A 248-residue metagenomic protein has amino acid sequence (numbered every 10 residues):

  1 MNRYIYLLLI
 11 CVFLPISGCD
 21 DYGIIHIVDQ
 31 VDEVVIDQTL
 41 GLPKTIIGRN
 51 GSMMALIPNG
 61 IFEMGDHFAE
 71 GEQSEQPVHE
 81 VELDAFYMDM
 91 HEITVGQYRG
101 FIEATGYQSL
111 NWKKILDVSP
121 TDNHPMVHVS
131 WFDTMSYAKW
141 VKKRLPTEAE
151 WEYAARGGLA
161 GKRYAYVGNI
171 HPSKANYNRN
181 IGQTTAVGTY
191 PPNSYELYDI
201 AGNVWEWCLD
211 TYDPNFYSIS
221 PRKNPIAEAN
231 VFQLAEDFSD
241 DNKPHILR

Functional and structural regions predicted by a protein language model:
M1-Y4: Positively charged n-region of N-terminal signal peptides that target proteins for export
L7-P15: Bacterial N-terminal signal peptides
L9, I47-N50, A55, S74 (+4 more regions): A generic structural signal for short, non-catalytic loop/turn and secondary-structure boundary residues
D20-Y22: Bacterial signal peptide processing site
I27-I47: N-terminal low-complexity, Pro/Thr/Ser-rich intrinsically disordered segments that act as propeptides or flexible
D37-K44, V78, T184-T189: Short glycine/threonine/proline-enriched tight-turn/helix- or strand-capping micro-motif at secondary-structure
I46-L110, V129-F132, A201-G202, L209: A short glycine-rich, aromatic-capped structural motif
E63, H67-A69, Q108, K114-R248: Functional-site microenvironments in short loops/helix caps that host divalent-cation chemistry
